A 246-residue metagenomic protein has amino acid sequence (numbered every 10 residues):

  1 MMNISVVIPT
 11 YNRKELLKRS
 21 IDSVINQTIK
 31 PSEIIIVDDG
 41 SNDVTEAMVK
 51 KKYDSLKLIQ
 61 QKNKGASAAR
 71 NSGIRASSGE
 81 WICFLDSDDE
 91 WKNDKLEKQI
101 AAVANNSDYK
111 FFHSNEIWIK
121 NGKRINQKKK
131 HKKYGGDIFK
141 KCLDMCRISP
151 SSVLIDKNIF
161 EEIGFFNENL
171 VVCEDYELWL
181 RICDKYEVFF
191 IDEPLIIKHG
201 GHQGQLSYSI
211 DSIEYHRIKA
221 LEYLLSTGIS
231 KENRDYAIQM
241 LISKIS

Functional and structural regions predicted by a protein language model:
M2-S5, S23, E33, E177: Cell-envelope/extracellular polymer assembly enzymes that use nucleotide-activated donors
I4-S20, Q27, V37: A conserved hydrophobic helix/loop-capping motif in glycosyltransferases and polysaccharide synthases
E15-K18, I36, S41-K51, E90 (+1 more regions): Acidic helix N-cap motif at the loop->helix transition within catalytic regions of sugar-transfer enzymes
S23, K30, D38-A47, K64 (+1 more regions): A conserved acidic beta->alpha catalytic loop
Q61-S77, K98: Glycine-rich, basic loop-to-helix element that forms the pyrophosphate-binding segment of sugar-nucleotide handling
I82: Short aromatic/hydrophobic "clamp" motif used to bind/position activated sugar donors
D94-N126: Conserved donor NDP-sugar-binding/catalytic core segment of glycosyltransferases
K132-A220: Conserved nucleotide-sugar donor-binding catalytic segment
